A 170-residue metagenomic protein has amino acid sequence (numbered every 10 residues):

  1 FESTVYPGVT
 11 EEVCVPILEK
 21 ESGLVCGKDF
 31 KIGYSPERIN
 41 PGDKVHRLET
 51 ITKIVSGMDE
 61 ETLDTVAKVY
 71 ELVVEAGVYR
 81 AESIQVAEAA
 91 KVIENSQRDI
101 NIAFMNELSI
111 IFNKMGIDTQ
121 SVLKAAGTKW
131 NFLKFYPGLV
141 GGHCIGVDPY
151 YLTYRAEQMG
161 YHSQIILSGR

Functional and structural regions predicted by a protein language model:
F1-T10: ADP-ribose/adenylate-binding Rossmann-like module
P7-G8, G141-H143, R170: Short, small-residue-enriched loops and turns at beta-alpha junctions that line or gate enzyme active sites
V9-E12, K44: Short glycine-/acidic-enriched loop or helix-start segments at secondary-structure transitions that form or flank
E11-V15, L63-A67, G146-Y150: Short, surface-exposed alpha-helical segments at coil->helix boundaries
P16-S35, I39-N131, Q158-M159: Internal alpha-helical scaffold of NAD(P)-dependent oxidoreductase catalytic cores
K134-P149: Conserved phosphate/anionic-ligand binding catalytic regions in large, soluble enzymes, centered on
D148-I166, R170: ATP-dependent carboxylate/acyl-activation modules
